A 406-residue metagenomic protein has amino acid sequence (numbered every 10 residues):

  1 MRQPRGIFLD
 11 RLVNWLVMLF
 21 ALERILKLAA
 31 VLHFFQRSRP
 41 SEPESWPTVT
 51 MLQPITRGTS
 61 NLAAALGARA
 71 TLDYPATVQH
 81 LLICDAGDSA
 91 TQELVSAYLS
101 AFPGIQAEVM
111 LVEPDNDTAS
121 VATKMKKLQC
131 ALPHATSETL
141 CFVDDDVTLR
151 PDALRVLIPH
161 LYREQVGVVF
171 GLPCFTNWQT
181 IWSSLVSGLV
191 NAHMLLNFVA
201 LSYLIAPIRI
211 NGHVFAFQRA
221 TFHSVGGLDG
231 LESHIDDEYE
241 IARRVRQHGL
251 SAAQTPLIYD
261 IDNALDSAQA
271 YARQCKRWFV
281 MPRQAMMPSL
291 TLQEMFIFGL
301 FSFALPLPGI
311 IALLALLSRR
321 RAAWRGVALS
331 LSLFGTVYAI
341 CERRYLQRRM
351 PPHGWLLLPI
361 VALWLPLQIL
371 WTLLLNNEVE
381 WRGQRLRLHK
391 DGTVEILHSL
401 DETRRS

Functional and structural regions predicted by a protein language model:
M1-S45, G188, L358, L365: N-terminal membrane-anchoring/stem segments of glycan-assembly enzymes
A29, H33, P43, I297-E380: Membrane-embedded multi-pass helical conduit in multi-pass membrane proteins, especially envelope-biosynthetic
P47-T50, Q79, E240: Cell-envelope/extracellular polymer assembly enzymes that use nucleotide-activated donors
G67-T77: Short, acidic, metal-binding catalytic loop of nucleotide-sugar glycosyltransferases
C84-Y98, P114-N116, V147: A conserved acidic beta->alpha catalytic loop
L140: Short aromatic/hydrophobic "clamp" motif used to bind/position activated sugar donors
D145-H160: Acidic donor-binding/catalytic loop of UDP-sugar-dependent glycosyltransferases, especially processive GT2
L161-M194, A220-H223, L228-Q293, D391-T393: Catalytic donor/gating beta->alpha subdomain of glycosyltransferases that bind UDP-sugars
